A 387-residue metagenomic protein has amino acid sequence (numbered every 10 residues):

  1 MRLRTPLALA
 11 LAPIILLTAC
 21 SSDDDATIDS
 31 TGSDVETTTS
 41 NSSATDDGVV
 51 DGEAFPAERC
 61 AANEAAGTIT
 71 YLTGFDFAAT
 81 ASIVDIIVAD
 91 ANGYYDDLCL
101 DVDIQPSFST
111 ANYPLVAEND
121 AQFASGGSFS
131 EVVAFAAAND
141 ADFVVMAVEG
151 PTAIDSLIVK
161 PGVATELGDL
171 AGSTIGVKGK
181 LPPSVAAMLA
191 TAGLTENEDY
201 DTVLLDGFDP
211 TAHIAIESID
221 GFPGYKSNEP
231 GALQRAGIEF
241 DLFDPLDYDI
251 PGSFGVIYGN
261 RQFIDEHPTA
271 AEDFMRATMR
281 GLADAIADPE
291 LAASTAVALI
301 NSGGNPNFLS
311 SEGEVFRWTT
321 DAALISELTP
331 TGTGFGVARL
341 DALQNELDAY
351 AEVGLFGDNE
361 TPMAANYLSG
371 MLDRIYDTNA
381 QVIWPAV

Functional and structural regions predicted by a protein language model:
M1-T18: Sec-dependent bacterial lipoprotein signal peptides
A19-V35: Bacterial lipoprotein signal-peptidase II cleavage site
T31-D34, T38-D46: Ser/Thr/Gly/Pro-rich low-complexity, disordered linker/stalk segments of secreted and cell-surface proteins
A44-I216, D220, G224, F243-D244 (+1 more regions): Short, glycine-/small- and polar/acidic-enriched structural segments that line small-molecule recognition paths
D103, T110-A111, D247-Y248, S310-T319 (+1 more regions): Short linear loop/turn motifs
D209-H213, E217-N307: Pocket-lining segment of extracytoplasmic ligand-binding domains
H267-F356: Secondary-structure end/capping motifs
D341-V387: Conserved C-terminal helix/tail region of periplasmic/extracytoplasmic solute-binding proteins
